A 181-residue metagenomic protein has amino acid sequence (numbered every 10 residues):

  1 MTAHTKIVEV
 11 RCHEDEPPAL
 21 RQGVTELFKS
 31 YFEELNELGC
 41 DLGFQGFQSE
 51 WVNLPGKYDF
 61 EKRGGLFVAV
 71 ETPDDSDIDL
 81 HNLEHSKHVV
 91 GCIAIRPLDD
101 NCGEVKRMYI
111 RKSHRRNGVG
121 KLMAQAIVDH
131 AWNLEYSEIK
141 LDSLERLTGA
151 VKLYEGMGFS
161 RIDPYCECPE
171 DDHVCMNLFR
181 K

Functional and structural regions predicted by a protein language model:
T2-K6, V10, S137-K181: C-terminal "cap" of GNAT-fold acetyltransferases
T5-K106, R111-K112, A124-A126, H130 (+2 more regions): Acetyl-CoA-dependent GNAT
G43, F47, V70-P73, G118 (+6 more regions): A sequence-level detector of short, solvent-exposed, charge-rich linear segments
E61, L134, D142: Residue-level signal for short amphipathic helical patches enriched in basic/charged and nearby hydrophobic residues
C102-G103, R107-Q125, W132-L134, E145-K152 (+1 more regions): Conserved glycine-rich acetyl-CoA-binding loop
